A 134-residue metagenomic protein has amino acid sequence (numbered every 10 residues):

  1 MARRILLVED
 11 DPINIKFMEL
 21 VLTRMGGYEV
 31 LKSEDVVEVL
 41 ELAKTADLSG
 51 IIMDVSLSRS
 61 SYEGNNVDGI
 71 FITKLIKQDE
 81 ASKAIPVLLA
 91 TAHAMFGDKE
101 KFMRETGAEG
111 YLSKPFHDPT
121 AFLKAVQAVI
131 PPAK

Functional and structural regions predicted by a protein language model:
E9: Conserved acidic carboxylate
P12-L31, V36-V37: Two-component/phosphorelay signaling modules centered on CheY-like receiver
K32-G50, D54-S60: Acidic, metal-coordinating helix/loop segments flanking the phosphotransfer/catalytic sites of two-component signaling
D47-L48, A81-P86: His-Asp phosphorelay/catalytic-motif detector in bacterial-type signaling
S60-K83: Short amphipathic alpha-helix used as the core "switch/output" element in two-component signaling
E63-V67, F71, A94-L112, T120-K124: Alpha4 helix (beta4-alpha4-beta5 surface) of REC/receiver domains from two-component response regulators
A121-K134: Receiver (REC) domain switch/output surface
